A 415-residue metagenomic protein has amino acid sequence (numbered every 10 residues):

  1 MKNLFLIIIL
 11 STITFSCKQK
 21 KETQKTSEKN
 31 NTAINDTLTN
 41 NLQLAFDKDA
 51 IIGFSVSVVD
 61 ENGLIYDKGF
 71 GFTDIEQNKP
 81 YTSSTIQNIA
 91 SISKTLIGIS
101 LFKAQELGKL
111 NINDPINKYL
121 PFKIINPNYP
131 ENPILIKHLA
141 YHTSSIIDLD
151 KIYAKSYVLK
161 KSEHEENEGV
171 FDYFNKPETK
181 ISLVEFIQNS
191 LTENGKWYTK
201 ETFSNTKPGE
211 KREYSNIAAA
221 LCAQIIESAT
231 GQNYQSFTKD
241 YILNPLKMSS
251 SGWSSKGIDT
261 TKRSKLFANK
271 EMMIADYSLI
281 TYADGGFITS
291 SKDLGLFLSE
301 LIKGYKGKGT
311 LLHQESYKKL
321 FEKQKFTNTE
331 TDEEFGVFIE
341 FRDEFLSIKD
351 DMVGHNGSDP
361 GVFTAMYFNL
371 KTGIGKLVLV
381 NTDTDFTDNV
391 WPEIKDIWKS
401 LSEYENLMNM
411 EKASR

Functional and structural regions predicted by a protein language model:
L4-T12: Sec-dependent N-terminal signal peptides
I13-S16, A104: Hydrophobic membrane-targeting alpha-helices
C17-G69, K155, L159, E210 (+3 more regions): Catalytic loop of the DD-peptidase/beta-lactamase superfamily, centered on the K-T-G motif and neighboring
L38, K68, Y157-K207, Q232-S249: Short, charged, amphipathic alpha-helices and their helix-cap/turn boundaries
L44-S55, Q77-L139, S204-A218, Y282-G285 (+1 more regions): Short active-site loop at a secondary-structure junction that contains or immediately precedes the catalytic residue(s)
G69-Q77, E193-W197, L266-E271: Acidic-glycine-rich active-site phosphate/pyrophosphate-binding loop
N88-I92, E106-K160, Q224, S228-M273 (+1 more regions): Active-site helix/loop module of the DD-peptidase/beta-lactamase fold, centered on the serine-lysine SxxK catalytic
L139, C222, L294-F297: Structural scaffold positions in well-ordered secondary structure
